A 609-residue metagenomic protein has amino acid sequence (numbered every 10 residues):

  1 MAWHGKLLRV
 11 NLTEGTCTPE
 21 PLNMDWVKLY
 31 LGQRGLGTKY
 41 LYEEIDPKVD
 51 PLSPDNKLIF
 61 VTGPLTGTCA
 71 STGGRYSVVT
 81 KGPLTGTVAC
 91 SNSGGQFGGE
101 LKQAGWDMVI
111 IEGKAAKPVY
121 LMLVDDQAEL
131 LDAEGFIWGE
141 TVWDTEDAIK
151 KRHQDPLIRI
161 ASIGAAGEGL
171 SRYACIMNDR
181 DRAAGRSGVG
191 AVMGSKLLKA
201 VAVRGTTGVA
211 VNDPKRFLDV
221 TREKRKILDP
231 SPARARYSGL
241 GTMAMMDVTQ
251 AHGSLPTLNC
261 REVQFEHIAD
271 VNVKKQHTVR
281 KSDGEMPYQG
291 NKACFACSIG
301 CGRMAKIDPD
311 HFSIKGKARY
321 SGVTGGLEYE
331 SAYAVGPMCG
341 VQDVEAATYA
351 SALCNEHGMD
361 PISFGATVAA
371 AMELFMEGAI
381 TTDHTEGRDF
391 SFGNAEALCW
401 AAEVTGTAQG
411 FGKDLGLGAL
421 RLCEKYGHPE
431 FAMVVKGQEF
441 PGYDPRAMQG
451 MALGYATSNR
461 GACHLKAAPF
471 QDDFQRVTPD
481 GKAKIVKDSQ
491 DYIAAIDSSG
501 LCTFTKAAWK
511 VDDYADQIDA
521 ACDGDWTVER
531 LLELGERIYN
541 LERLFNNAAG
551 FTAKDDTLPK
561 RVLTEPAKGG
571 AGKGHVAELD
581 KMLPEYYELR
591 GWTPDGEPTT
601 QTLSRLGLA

Functional and structural regions predicted by a protein language model:
M1-A191, S195-A235, A244-K274, L422 (+1 more regions): Protein-protein interaction/assembly regions in multi-subunit complexes
K150-I160, G164-S187, M193-A609: Extended C-terminal regions of large enzymes
